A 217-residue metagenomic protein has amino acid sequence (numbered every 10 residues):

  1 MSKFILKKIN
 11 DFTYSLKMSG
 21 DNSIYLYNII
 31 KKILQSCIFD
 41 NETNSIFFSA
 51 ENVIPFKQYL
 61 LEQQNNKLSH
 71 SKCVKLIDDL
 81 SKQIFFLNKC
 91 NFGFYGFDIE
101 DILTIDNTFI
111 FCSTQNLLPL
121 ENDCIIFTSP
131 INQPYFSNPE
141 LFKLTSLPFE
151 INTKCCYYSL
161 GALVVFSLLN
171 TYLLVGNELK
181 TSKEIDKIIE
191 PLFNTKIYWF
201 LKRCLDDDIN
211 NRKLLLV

Functional and structural regions predicted by a protein language model:
I29-S71: Conserved structural core of kinase catalytic domains
L76-I77: Activation segment signature within eukaryotic-like protein kinase domains
S81-G93: Protein kinase catalytic-loop region centered on the HRD/HxD motif
F94-F136: Activation segment/activation loop of eukaryotic-type protein kinase catalytic domains
E140-T153: Conserved end of the kinase activation segment
C156: Conserved catalytic-loop aspartate of Hanks-type protein kinases
S159-T171: Short, conserved alpha-helix in the C-lobe of eukaryotic-like protein kinase catalytic domains
R203-L216: A conserved short helix/loop substructure at the end of the activation segment of eukaryotic-like protein kinase domains
